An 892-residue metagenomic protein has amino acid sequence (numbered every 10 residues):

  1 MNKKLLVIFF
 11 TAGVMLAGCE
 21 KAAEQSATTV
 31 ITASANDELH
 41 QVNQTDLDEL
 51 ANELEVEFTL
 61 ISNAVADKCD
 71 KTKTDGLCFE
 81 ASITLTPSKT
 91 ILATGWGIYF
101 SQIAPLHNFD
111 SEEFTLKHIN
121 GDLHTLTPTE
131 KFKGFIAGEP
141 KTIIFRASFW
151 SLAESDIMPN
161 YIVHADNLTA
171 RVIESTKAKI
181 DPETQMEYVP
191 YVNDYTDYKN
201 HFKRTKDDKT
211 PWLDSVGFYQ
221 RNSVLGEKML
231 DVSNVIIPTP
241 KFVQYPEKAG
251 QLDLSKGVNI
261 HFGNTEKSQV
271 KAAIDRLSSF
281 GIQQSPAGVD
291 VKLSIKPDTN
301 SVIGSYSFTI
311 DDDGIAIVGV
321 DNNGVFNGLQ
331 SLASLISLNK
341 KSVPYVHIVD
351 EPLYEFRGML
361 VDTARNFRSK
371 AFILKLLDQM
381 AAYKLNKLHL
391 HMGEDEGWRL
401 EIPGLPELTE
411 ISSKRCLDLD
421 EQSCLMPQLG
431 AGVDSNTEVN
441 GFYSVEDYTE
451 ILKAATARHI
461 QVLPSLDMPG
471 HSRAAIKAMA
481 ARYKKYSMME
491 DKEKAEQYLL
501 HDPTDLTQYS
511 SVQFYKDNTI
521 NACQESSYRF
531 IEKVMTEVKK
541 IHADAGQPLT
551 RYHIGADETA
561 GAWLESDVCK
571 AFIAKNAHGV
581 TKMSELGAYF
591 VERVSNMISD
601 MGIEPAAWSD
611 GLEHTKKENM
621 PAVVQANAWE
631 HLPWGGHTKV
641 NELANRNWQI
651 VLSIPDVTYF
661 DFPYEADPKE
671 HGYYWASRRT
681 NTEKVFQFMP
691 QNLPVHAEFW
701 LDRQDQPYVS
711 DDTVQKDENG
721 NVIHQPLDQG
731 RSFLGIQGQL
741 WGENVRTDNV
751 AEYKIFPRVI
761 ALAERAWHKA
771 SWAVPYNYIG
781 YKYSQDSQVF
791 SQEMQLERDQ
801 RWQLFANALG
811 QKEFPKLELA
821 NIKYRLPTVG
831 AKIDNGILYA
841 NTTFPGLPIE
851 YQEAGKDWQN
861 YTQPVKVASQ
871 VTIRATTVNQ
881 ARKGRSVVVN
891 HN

Functional and structural regions predicted by a protein language model:
L16-G18: C-terminal motif of bacterial Sec signal peptides marking the signal peptidase cleavage site
T29-L39, I157, I162-N323, N327-I348 (+3 more regions): Acidic, contiguous N-terminal accessory segments
N36-G76: Low-complexity, acidic Ser/Thr/Pro/Gly-rich terminal tails and inter-domain linkers that flank the onset of structured
T90-N120, N160-I162: Short acidic, flexible loop segments centered on an aromatic residue
I303, I310-T519, Q524-Y528, M535-A543 (+2 more regions): Feature activates predominantly on carbohydrate-active enzymes
S511-V623, H631-W634: Active-site neighborhood of glycoside hydrolase catalytic domains
E604-D610, K617-A831: Flexible, acidic glycine-rich loops studded with aromatic residues
Q785-N892: Short, compositionally stereotyped local motifs that mark structural "simplifiers"
